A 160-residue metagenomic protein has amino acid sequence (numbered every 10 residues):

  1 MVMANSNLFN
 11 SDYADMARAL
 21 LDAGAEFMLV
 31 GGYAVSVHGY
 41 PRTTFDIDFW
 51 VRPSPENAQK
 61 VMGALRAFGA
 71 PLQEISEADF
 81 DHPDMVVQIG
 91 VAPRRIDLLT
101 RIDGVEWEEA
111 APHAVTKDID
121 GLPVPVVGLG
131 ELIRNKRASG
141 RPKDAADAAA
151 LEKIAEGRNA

Functional and structural regions predicted by a protein language model:
M1-A160: Compositionally biased terminal segments of proteins
